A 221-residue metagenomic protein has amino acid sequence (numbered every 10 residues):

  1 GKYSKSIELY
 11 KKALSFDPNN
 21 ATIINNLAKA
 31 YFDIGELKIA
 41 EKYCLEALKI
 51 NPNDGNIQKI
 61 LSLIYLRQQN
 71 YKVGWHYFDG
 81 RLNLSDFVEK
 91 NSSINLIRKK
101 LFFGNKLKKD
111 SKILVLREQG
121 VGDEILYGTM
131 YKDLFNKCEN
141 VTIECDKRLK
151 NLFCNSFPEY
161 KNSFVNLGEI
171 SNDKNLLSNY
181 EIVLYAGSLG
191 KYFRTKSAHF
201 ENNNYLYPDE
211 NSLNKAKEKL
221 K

Functional and structural regions predicted by a protein language model:
G1-K221: Alpha-helical solenoid repeat scaffolds of the TPR/TPR-like class and their adjacent stem/linker regions that mediate
